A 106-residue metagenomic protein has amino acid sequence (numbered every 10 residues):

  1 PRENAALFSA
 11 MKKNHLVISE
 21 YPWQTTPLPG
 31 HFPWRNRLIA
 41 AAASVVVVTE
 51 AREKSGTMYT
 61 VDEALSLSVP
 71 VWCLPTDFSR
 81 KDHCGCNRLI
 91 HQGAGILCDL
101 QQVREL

Functional and structural regions predicted by a protein language model:
P1-L106: Glycine-biased, small-residue-rich flexible motifs in mid-sequence functional cores and linkers
